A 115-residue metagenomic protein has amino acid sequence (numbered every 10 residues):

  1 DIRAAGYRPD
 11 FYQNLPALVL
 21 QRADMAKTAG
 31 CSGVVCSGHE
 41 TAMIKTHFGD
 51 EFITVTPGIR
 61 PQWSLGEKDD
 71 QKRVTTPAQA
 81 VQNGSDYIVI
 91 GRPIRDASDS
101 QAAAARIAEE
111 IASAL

Functional and structural regions predicted by a protein language model:
D1-G33, S37-T41, H47-E51, V55 (+1 more regions): Conserved anion-binding
A23, T41, P77-A78, A104: Generic hydrophobic/aromatic pocket-lining and core-packing "Φ" positions
A26, I44, A80, G91 (+1 more regions): Conserved, mostly hydrophobic/aromatic
A29, N83-G84: Structural motif
V35, I88-V89: Conserved beta-strand positions in the central sheet of alpha/beta enzyme cores
T56-P57, I90-P93: Glycine-rich beta-strand-to-loop/alpha-helix junction loops that act as flexible
Q71: Post-transcriptional modification and biogenesis factors for structured RNAs of the translation apparatus
V81, I94-L115: C-terminal helical cap(s) of enzyme catalytic domains, especially alpha/beta-barrels
